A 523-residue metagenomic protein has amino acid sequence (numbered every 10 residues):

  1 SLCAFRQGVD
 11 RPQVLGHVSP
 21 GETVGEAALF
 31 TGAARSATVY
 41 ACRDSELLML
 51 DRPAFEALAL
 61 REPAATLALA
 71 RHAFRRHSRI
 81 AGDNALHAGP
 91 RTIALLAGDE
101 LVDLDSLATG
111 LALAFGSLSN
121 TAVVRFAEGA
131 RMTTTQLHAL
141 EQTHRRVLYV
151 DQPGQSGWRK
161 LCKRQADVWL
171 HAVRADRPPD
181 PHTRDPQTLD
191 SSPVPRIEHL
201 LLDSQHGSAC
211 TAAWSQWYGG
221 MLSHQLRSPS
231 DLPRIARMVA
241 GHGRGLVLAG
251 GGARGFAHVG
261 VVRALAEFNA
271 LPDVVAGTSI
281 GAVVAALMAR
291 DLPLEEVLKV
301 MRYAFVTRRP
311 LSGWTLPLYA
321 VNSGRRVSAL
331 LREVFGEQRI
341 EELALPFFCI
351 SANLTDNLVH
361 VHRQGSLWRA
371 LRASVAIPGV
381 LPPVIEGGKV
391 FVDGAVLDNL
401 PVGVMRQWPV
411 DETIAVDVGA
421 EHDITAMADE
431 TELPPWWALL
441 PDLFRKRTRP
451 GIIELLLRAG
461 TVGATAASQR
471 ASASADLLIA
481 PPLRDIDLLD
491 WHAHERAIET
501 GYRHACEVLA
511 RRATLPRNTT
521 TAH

Functional and structural regions predicted by a protein language model:
S1-R43: Cyclic nucleotide-binding regulatory domains
A34-S36, R52-A88: A small-molecule sensor/coupling module
G89-S117: Glycine-rich phosphate-binding P-loop
E141-W158, V392-A395: Switch II (G3) loop of P-loop NTPases
Y149-L226, G419: Conserved catalytic-core segment of NTP-binding enzymes
V194-P195, L202-G207, T211, S215-G219 (+8 more regions): Non-catalytic peripheral regions of patatin-like phospholipases
P229-V275, L330: Helix-rich "cap/lid" substructures immediately adjacent to catalytic or cofactor-binding pockets
A249, L271-R290: Catalytic nucleophile loop
